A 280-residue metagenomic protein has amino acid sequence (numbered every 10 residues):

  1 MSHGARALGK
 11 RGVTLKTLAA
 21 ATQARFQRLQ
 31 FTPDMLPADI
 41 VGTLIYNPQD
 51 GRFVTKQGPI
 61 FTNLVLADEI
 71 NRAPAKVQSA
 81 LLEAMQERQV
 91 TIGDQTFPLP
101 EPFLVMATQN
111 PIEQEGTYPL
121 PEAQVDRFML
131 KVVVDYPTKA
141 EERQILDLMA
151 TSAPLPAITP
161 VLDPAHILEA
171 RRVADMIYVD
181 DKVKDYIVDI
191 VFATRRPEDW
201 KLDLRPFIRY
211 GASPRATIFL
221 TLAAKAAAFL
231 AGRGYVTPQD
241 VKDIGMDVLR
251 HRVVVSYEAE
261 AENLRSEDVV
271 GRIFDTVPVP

Functional and structural regions predicted by a protein language model:
M1-T32: Walker A/P-loop
A5, D68-E69, A80: Walker B catalytic acidic pair
A5-R6, I40, T108: P-loop (Walker A) phosphate-binding loop of NTP-binding proteins
I40, L81, F128, I187 (+2 more regions): Residue-level signature of catalytic and energy-coupling elements of molecular machines, predominantly ATP/GTP-dependent
Y46-L66: Conserved alpha-helical scaffold flanking the Walker A/P-loop in AAA+ ATPase domains
N47-R52, A73, V77, M85-V179 (+1 more regions): Canonical AAA+ ATPase core
A157-T217: Conserved AAA+ ATPase small/helical "lid" subdomain
R196-P280: C-terminal engagement/docking regions of AAA+ P-loop ATPases
